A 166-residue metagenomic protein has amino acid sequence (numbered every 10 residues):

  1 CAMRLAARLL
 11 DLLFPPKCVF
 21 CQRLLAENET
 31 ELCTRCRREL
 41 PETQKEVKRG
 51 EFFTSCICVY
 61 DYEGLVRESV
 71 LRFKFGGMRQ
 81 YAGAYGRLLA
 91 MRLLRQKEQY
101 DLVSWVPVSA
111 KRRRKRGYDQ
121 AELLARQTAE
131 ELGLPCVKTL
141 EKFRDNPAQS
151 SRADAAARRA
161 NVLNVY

Functional and structural regions predicted by a protein language model:
C1-Y166: Glycine-rich phosphate/pyrophosphate-handling loop used in enzymes and phosphotransfer proteins
